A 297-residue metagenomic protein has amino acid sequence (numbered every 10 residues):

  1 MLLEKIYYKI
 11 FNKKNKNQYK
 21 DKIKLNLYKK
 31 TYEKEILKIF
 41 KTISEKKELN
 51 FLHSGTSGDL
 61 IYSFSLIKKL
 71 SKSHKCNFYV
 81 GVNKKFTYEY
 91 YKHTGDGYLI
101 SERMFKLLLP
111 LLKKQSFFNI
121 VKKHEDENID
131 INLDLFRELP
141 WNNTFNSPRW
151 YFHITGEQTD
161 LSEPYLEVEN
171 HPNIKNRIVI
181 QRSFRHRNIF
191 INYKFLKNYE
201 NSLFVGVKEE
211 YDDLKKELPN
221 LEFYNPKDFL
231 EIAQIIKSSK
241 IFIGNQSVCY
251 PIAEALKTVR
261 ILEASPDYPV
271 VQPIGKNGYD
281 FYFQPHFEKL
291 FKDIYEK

Functional and structural regions predicted by a protein language model:
M1-K297: Catalytic machinery of carbohydrate-active enzymes, primarily nucleotide-sugar-dependent glycosyltransferases
